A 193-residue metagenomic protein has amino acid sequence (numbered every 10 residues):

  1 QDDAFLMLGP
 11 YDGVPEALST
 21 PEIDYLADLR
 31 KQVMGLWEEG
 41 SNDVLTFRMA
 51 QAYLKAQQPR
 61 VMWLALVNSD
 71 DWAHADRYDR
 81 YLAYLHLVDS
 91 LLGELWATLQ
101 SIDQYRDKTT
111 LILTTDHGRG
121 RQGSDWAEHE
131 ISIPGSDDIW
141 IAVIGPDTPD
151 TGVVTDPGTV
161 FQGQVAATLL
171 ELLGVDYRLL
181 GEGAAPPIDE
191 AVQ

Functional and structural regions predicted by a protein language model:
Q1-A56, A185-A191: Active-site-proximal alpha/beta segments of enzymes that process anionic O-linked groups
Q1-F5, N68-W72, D116-G120, P146-P149: Solvent-exposed loop/turn segments at secondary-structure junctions within structured extracellular/periplasmic domains
D24, L45-M49, R80-A83, L87-E94 (+2 more regions): Extracytoplasmic/secreted proteins, especially bacterial periplasmic and envelope-associated proteins
R48-E94: Active-site His/acidic residue clusters
A56-M62, Q104-T110, D137-I139, P146: Loop/turn elements at helix/coil->beta-strand transitions in domains of secreted/extracellular proteins
L87-H129, L169: Metal-dependent active-site segment of extracytoplasmic phospho-/sulfohydrolases and closely related
E128-V175: Substrate-binding rim/cap in mid-to-C-terminal beta-strand-loop elements of soluble/periplasmic
V160, L173-Q193: Polar, surface-exposed loop/tail segments that function as active-site lids or cofactor/substrate-recognition elements
